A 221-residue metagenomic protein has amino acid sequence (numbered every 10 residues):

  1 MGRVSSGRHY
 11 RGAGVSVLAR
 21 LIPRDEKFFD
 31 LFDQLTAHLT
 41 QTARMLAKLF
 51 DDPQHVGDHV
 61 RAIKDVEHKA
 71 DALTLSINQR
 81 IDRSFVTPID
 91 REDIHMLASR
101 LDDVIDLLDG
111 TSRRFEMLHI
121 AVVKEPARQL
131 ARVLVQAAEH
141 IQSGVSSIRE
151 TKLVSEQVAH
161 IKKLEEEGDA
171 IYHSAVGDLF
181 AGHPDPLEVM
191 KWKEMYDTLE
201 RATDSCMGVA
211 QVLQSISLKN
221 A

Functional and structural regions predicted by a protein language model:
G2-A221: Cytosolic, long alpha-helical scaffolding segments
